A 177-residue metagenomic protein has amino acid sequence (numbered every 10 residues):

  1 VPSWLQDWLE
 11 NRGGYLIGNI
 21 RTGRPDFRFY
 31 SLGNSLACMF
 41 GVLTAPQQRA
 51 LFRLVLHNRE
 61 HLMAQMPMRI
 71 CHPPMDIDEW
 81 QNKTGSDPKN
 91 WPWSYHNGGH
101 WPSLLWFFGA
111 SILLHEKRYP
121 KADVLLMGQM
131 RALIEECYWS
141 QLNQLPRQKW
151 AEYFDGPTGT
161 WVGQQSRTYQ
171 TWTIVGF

Functional and structural regions predicted by a protein language model:
V1-F177: Acidic, mature catalytic/reactive cores of soluble proteins
